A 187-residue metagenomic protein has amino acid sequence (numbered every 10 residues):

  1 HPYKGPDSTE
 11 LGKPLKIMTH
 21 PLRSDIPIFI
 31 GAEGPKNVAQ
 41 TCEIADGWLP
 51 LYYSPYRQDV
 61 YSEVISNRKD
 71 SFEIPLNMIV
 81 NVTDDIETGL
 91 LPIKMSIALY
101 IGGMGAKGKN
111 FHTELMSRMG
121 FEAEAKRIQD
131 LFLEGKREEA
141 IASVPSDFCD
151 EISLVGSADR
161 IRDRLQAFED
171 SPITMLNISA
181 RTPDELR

Functional and structural regions predicted by a protein language model:
H1-R187: Active-site-adjacent structural elements that line small-molecule/cofactor binding pockets in enzymes
